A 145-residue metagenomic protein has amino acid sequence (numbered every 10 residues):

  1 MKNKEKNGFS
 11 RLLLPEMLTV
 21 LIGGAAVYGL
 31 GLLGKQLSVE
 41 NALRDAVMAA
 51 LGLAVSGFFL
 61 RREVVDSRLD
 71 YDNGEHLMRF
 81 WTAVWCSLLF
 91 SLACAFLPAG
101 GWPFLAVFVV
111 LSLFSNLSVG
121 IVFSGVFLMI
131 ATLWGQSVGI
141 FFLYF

Functional and structural regions predicted by a protein language model:
K2-F145: Core mixed alpha/beta domains of very large multi-subunit molecular machines
